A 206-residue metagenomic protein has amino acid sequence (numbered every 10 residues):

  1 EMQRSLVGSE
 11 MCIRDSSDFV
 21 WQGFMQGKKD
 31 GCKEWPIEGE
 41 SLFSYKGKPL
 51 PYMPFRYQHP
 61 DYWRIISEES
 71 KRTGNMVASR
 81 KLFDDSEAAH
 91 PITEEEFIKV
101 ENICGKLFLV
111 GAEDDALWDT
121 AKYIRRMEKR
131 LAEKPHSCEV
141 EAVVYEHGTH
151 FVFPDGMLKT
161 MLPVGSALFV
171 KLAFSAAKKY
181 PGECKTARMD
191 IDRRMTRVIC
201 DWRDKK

Functional and structural regions predicted by a protein language model:
E1-G8, C12-I13: Single conserved hydrophobic/aromatic residue that forms the stacking wall/gate of nucleotide- or nucleobase-binding
S9, C104-K106, C138-E139: Loop/turn elements at helix/coil->beta-strand transitions in domains of secreted/extracellular proteins
I13-S17, V110, Y145-E146: Alpha/beta-hydrolase-fold catalytic nucleophile elbow
S16-V100: Accessory cap/linker subdomain of secreted extracellular hydrolases
E87, R125, H136-K206: C-terminal catalytic histidine-bearing segment of alpha/beta-hydrolase fold enzymes
I103, L109-G111, D115: Short beta-strand/loop motif that positions the catalytic acidic residue of the alpha/beta-hydrolase fold
G105, D119-E133, M157-L158: Short alpha-helix in the alpha/beta-hydrolase fold that links the catalytic acid
D114-W118, T149-V152: Acidic catalytic loop of the alpha/beta-hydrolase fold
